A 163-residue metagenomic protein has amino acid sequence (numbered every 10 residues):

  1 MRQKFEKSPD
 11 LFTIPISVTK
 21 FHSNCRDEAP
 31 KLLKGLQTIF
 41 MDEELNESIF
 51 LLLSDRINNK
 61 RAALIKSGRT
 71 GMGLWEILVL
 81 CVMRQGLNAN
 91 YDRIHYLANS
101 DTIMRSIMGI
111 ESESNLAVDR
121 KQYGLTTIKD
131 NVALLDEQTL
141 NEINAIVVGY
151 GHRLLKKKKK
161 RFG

Functional and structural regions predicted by a protein language model:
M1-L51: Charged, often Cys/His-bearing segments associated with DNA-binding zinc-finger transcription factors
Q37-V79: Basic, short loop/linker segments at the boundary and entry of helix-turn-helix/winged-helix-like folds
K66-R69, M83, G109-A117: Catalytic micro-motifs at enzyme active sites that drive phosphoryl/nucleotidyl and oxygen chemistry
T70, E76, A98-N99, K121 (+1 more regions): Non-catalytic DNA-binding core/recognition domains of DNA-processing enzymes
L78-N88: Alpha-helical support elements that line or immediately flank enzyme active sites and cofactor-binding pockets
Y91: Helix-turn-helix DNA-binding elements, focusing on the entry/boundary residues of the two helices that contact DNA
I94-I110, G151: DNA-recognition alpha helix
E111-G163: Active-site- or DNA-interface-adjacent structural scaffold in DNA-acting proteins
